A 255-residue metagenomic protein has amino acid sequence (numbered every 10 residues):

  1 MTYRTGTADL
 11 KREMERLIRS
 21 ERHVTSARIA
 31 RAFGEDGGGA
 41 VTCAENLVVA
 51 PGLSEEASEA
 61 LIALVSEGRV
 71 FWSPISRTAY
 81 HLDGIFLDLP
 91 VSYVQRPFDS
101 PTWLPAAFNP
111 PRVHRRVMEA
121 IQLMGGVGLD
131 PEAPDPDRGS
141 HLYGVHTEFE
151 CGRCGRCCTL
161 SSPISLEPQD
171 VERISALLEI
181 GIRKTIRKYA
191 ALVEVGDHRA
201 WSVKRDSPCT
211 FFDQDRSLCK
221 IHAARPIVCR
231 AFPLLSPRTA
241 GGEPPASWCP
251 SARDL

Functional and structural regions predicted by a protein language model:
Y3-A27: Positively charged, polyanion-binding regions of nucleic-acid-associated proteins
E21, E67-G68: Alpha-helix C-caps/helix-loop-beta hinges
R28-A30, L64: A short acidic, leucine-rich amphipathic alpha-helix
G34, E56, I75-S76, D83: Eukaryotic, polar/proline-rich low-complexity intrinsically disordered regions
G34-E56: Short, positively charged loop/turn segments that connect secondary-structure elements
V49-S66, W72: Short amphipathic alpha-helical interaction segments
A79-A120: Short, amphipathic alpha-helical interaction segments positioned at domain boundaries
V117-L255: Short loop/turn segments that flank or connect secondary-structure elements
